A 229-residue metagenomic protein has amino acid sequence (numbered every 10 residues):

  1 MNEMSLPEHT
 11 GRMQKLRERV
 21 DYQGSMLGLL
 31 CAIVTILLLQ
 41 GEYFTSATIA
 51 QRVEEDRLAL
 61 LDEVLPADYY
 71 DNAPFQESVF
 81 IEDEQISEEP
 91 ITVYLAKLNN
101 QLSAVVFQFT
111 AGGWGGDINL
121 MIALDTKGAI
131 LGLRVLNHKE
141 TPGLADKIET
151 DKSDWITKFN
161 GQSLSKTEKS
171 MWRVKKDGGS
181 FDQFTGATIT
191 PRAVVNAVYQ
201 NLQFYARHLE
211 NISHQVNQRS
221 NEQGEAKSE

Functional and structural regions predicted by a protein language model:
N2-E229: Flexible, solvent-exposed loop/hinge segments and secondary-structure transition points
